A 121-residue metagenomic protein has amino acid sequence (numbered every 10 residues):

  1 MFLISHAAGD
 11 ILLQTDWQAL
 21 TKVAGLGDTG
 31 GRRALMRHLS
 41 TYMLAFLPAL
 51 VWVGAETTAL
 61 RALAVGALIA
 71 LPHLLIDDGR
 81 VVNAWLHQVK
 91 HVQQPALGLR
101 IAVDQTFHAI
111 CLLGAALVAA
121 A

Functional and structural regions predicted by a protein language model:
M1-A121: Hydrophobic alpha-helical transmembrane segments
